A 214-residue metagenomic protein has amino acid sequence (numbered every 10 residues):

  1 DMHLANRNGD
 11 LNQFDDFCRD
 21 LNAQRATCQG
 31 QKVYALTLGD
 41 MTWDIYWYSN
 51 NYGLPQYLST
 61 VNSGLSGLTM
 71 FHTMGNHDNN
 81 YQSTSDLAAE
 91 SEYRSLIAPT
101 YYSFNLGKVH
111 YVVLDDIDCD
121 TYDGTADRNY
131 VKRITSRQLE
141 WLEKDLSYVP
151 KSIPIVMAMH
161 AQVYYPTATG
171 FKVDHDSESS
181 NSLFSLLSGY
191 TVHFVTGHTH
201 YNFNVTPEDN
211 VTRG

Functional and structural regions predicted by a protein language model:
D1, G39-D40, G75-N76, H160 (+1 more regions): Active-site glycine-centered loops adjacent to acidic/histidine catalytic or metal-binding residues that shape
D1-N50: N-terminal active-site segment of His-dependent metallophosphoesterases
L4-L11, D120-D123, P166: Short, solvent-exposed loop/turn elements at domain surfaces
L38, L146-A168: Short acidic, glycine-rich surface-loop motifs adjacent to enzyme active sites
Y46-V149, S179-H193, T199-G214: Extended active-site neighborhood of metal-dependent phosphoesterases/phosphodiesterases
D116, A158-V163, H198-T199: Short, well-ordered beta-to-alpha junction loops that form the rim of enzyme active sites and present histidine/acidic
